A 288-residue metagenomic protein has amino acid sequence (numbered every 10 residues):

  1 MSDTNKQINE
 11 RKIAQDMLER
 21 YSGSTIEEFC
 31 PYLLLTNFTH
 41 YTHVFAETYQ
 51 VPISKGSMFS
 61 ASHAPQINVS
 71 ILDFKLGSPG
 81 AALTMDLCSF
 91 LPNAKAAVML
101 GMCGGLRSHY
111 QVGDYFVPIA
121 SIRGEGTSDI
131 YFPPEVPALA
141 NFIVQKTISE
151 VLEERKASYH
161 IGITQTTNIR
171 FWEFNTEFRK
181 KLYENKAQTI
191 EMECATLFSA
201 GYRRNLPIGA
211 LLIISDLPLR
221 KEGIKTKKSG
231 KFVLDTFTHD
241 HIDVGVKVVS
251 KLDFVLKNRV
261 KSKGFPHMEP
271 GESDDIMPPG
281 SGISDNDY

Functional and structural regions predicted by a protein language model:
M1-K146: Metabolite-binding pocket within alpha/beta catalytic cores that recognizes anionic/polar moieties
S108-V112, S128, F174-T176, R220-G223: Short acidic, glycine/serine/threonine-rich loops at helix termini
E135-E184: Active-site rim beta-loop-alpha module in soluble metabolic enzymes
T147-R155, A200, V244-L252: Generic non-transmembrane alpha-helical segments
A195-V233: Zn-dependent metallopeptidase/amidohydrolase metal-coordination segment
R220-D274: His/Asp/Glu-rich mid-to-C-terminal helical/loop segments that flank catalytic regions of hydrolases
P270-Y288: Acidic, Ser/Thr-rich low-complexity intrinsically disordered segments
